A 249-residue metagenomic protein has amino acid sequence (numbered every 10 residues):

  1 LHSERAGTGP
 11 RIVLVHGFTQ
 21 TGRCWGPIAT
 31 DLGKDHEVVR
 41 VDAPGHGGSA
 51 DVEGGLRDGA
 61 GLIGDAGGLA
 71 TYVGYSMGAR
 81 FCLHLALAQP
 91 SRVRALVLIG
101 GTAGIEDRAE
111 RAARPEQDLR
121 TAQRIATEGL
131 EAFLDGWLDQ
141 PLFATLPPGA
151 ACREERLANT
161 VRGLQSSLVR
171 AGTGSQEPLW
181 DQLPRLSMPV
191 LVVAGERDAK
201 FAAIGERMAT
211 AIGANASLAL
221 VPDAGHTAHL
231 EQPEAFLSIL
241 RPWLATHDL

Functional and structural regions predicted by a protein language model:
L1-G48: Conserved HGGG/HGGXW glycine-rich cap/lid loop of the alpha/beta-hydrolase fold
H16-F18, G74-A79: Conserved alpha/beta-hydrolase "nucleophile elbow" surrounding the catalytic nucleophile
G26-T30, V39-V73, M77, S238: Active-site loop/oxyanion-hole signature of alpha/beta-hydrolase fold enzymes
F81-L85: Hydrolases whose catalytic domains are alpha/beta-hydrolase-1, hotdog thioesterase, or metallo-beta-lactamase-like
L87-A88, R94-I125: Flexible "cap/lid" loop of the alpha/beta hydrolase fold
N159-R207: Conserved serine/cysteine hydrolase catalytic core
T210-H226: Catalytic histidine neighborhood in serine/cysteine hydrolases with alpha/beta-hydrolase-type architecture
A224-P233, L237: Catalytic histidine-centered segment of alpha/beta-hydrolase-like enzymes
